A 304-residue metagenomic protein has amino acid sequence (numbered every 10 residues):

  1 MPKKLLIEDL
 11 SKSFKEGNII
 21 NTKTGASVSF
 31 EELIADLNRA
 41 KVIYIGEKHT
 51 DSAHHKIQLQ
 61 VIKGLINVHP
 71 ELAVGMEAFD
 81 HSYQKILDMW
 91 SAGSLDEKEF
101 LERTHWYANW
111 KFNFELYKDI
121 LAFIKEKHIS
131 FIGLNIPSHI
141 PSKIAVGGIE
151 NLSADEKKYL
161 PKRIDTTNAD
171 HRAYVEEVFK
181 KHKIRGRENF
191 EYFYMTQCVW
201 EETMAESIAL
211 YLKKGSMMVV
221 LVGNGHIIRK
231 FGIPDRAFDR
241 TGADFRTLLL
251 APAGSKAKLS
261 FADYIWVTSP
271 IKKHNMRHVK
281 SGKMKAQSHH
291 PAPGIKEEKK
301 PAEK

Functional and structural regions predicted by a protein language model:
M1-K304: Compositional signal for N-terminal targeting/processing segments
